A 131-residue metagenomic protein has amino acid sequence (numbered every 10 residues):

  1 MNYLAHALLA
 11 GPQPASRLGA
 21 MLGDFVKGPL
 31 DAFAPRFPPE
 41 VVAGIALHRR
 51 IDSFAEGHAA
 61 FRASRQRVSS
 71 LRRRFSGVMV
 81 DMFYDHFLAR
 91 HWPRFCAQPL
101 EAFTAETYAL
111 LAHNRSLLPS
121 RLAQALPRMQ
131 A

Functional and structural regions predicted by a protein language model:
M1-W92: An N-terminal structural lobe/cap that precedes and organizes the functional/catalytic core across diverse proteins
D52-F54, A97-L110: A broadly tuned preference for mixed-charge, low-complexity surface segments
A60-R67, R94-F103, R121-L122: Short acidic alpha-helical/loop segments enriched in Asp/Glu that coordinate divalent cations
A89, P93, A97, A109 (+1 more regions): Alpha-helix capping at helix-to-loop junctions
T104-A131: An amphipathic alpha-helical core segment
